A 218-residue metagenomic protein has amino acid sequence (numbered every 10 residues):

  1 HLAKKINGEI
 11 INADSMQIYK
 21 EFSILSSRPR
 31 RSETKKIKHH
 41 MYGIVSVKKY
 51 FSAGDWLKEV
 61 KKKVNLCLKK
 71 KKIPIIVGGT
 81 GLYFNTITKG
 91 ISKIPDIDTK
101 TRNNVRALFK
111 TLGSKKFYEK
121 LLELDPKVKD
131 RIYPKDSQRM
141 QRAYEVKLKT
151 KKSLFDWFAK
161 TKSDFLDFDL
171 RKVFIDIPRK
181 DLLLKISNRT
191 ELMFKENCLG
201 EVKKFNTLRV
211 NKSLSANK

Functional and structural regions predicted by a protein language model:
H1-K218: Phosphate/pyrophosphate-binding catalytic cores of soluble transferases and nucleic-acid-acting enzymes
